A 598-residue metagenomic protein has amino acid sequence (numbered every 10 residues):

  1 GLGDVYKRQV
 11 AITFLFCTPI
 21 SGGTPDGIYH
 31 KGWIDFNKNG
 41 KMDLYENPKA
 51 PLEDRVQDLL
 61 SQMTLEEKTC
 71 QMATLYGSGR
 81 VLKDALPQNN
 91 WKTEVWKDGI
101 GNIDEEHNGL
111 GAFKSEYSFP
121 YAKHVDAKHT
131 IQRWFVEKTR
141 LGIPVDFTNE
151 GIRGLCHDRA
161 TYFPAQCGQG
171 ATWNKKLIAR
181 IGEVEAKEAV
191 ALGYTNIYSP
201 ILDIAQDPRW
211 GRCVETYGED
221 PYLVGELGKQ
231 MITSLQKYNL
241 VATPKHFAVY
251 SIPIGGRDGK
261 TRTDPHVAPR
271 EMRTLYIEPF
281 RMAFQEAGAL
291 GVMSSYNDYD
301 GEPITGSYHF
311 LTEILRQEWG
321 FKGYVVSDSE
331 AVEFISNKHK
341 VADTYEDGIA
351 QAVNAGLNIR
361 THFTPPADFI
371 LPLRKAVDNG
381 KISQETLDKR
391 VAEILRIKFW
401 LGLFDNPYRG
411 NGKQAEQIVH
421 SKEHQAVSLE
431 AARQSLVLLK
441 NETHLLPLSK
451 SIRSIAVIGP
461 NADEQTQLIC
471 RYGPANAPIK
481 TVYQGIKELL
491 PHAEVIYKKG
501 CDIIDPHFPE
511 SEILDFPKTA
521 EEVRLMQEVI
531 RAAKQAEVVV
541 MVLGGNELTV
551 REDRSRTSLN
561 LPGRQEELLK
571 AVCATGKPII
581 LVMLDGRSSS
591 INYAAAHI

Functional and structural regions predicted by a protein language model:
G1-Y6: Short, small-residue-biased leader/transition segments that mark boundaries at the very start of proteins
F14-I598: Glycoside hydrolase catalytic-domain context in secreted enzymes
